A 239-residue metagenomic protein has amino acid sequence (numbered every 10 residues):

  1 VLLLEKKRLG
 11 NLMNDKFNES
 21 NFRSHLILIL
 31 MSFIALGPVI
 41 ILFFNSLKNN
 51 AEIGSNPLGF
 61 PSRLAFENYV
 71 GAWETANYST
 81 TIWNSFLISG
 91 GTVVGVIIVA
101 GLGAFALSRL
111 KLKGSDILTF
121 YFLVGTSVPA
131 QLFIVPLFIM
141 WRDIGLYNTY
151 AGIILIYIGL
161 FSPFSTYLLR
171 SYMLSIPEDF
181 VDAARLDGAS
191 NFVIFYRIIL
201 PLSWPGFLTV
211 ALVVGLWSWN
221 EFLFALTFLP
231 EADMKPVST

Functional and structural regions predicted by a protein language model:
L2-N18: Short, Lys/Arg-rich, polar N-terminal cytosolic tail immediately upstream of the first transmembrane signal-anchor
D15-T239: A structural signal for multi-pass alpha-helical bundles of membrane permease subunits that mediate small-molecule
